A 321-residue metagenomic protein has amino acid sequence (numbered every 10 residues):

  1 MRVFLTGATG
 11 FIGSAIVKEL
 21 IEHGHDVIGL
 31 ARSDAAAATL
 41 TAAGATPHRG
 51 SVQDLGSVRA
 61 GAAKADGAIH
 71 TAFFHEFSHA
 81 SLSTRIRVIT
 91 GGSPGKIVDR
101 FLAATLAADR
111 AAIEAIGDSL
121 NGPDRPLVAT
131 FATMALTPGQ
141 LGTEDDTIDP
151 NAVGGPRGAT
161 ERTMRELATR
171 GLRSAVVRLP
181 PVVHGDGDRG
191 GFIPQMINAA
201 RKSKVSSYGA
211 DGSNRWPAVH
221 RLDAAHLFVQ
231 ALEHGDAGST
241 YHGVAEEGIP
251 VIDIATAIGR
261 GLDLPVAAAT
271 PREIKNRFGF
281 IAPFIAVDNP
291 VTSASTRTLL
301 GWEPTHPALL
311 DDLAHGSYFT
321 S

Functional and structural regions predicted by a protein language model:
V3-H25: N-terminal Rossmann NAD(P)H-binding glycine-rich loop of SDR-like oxidoreductase domains
T6, F74, A80-G154: Conserved Rossmann-fold NAD(P)-dependent oxidoreductase catalytic core, especially the SDR/UDP-sugar
G29-A111: NAD(P)H-binding glycine-rich loop region in Rossmannoid oxidoreductase-like domains and their noncatalytic homologs
R162-D186: Conserved beta-loop-beta element that borders a ligand/cofactor-binding pocket
D188-Q195, Y208-L232, S239: Substrate-positioning beta->alpha
R221, K275-E303, F319: Conserved C-terminal active-site "lid" loop/helix of NAD(P)H-dependent oxidoreductases that clamps the redox cofactor
A225-I281, S321: Mid/C-terminal beta-alpha module of Rossmann-like enzyme folds, strongest in SDR-family dehydrogenases/epimerases
P307-S321: Amphipathic terminal alpha-helices
